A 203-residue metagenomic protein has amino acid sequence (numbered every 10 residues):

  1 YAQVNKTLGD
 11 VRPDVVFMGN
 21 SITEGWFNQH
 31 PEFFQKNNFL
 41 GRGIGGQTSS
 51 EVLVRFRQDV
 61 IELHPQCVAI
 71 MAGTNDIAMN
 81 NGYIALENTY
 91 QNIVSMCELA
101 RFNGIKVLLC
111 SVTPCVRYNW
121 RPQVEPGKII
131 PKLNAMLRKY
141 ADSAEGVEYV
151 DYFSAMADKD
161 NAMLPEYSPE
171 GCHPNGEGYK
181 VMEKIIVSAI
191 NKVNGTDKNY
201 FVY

Functional and structural regions predicted by a protein language model:
Y1-A69: Serine-esterase "nucleophile elbow" of acetyl-processing enzymes
R42-G45, A72-G73, I77, N81 (+1 more regions): Cell-envelope and extracellular/periplasmic
G46-V54, Y83-I93: Glycine-rich anion/phosphate-binding loops
A69-G73, Y90, V94, L108-C110: Conserved, well-ordered alpha-helix/loop/beta-strand core segments that scaffold catalytic motifs
A85-V94, P126-N134: Charged helix-capping and loop-helix junction motifs
N103-K106, V147: A short helix->loop->beta-strand "cap" motif at the edges of active sites that frequently abuts
T113-Y203: Catalytic His-Asp segment of secreted/periplasmic serine-dependent ester chemistry enzymes
